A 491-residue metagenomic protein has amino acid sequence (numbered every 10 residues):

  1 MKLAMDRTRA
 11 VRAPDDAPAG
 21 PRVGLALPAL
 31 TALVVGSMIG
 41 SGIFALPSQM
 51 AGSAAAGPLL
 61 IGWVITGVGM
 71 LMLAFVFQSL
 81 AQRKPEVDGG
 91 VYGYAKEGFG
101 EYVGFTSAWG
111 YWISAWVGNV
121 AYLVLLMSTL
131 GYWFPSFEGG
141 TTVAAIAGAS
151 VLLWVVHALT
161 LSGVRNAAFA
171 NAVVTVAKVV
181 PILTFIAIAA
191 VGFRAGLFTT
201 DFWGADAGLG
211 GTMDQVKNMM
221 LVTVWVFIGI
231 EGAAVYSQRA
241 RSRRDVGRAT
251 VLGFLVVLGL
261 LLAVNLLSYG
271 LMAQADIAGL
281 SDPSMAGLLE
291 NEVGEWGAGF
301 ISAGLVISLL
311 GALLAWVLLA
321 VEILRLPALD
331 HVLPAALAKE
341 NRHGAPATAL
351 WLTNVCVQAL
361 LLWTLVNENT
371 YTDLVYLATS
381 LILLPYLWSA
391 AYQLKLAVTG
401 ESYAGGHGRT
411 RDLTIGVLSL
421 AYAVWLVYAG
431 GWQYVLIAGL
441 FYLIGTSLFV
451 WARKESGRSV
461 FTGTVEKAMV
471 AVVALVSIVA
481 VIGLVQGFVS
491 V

Functional and structural regions predicted by a protein language model:
M1-S48, G52-S53, G57-L60, M70-Q78 (+3 more regions): Membrane-interface "cap" regions at the ends of multi-pass membrane proteins
L3, R7-R22, L60, S136-A144 (+2 more regions): Helix-loop-helix junctions that connect adjacent transmembrane segments in multi-pass membrane transporters
R22, L27, I146-S150, R241-R243 (+5 more regions): Loop-to-transmembrane helix boundary motifs in multi-pass membrane proteins
A51, G62, L71-L153, H157-L161 (+3 more regions): Hydrophobic transmembrane alpha-helices that form the core helical bundles of multi-pass secondary transporters
Q82, Y132, V151-A177, Y236-R239 (+3 more regions): Membrane-water interface regions at transmembrane-helix termini and the short interhelical loops of multi-pass membrane
Y92-Y94, G100, Y132-F137, M219-M220 (+2 more regions): TM-loop-TM module centered on a large, flexible mid-protein loop between adjacent transmembrane helices in multi-pass
A144-A195, T250-F254, T379-L384, R411-T414 (+2 more regions): Membrane-interface loop-to-helix entry segments
E340-N341, Y386-A474: C-terminal membrane-solvent junction of multi-pass transporters and transport-like membrane proteins
